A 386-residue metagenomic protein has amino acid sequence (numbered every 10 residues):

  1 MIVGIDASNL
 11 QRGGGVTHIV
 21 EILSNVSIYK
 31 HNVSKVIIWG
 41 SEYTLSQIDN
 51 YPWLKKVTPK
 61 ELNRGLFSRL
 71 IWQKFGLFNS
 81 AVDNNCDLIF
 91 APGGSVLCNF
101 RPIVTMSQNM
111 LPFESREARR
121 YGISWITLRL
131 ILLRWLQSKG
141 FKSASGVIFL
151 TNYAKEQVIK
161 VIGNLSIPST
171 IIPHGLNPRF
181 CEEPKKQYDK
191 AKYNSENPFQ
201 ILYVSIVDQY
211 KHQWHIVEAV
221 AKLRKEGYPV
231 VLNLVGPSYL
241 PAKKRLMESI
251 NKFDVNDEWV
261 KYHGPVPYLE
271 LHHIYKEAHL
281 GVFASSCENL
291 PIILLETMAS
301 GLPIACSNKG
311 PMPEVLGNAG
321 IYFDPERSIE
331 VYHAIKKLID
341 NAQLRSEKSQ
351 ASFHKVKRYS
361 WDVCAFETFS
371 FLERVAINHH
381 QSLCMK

Functional and structural regions predicted by a protein language model:
V16-S24, F199, D208-K222, I329: A conserved mid-protein helix/loop that constitutes part of the nucleotide-sugar donor-binding site
I38-Y43, L176, V231-M247: Glycosyltransferase donor-sugar binding loop
K55, L246-L269: Nucleotide-activated donor-binding/catalytic signature segment of Leloir-type glycosyltransferases, i.e., the conserved
K74, A81, P265-V266, H273-A278: Short alpha-helical donor nucleotide-sugar binding micro-motif in glycosyltransferases
T127-V147: Membrane-proximal helix-turn-helix segments that form the acceptor-binding/catalytic region of lipid-linked
S286: Aromatic "clamp/platform" in nucleotide-sugar-dependent glycosyltransferases that forms part of the donor/acceptor
L294, P303-C306: Short hydrophobic beta-strand element within catalytic cores of glycosyltransferases and related nucleotide-activated
I321-S328, K337-A342: Conserved acidic donor-binding segment of nucleotide-sugar-dependent glycosyltransferases
